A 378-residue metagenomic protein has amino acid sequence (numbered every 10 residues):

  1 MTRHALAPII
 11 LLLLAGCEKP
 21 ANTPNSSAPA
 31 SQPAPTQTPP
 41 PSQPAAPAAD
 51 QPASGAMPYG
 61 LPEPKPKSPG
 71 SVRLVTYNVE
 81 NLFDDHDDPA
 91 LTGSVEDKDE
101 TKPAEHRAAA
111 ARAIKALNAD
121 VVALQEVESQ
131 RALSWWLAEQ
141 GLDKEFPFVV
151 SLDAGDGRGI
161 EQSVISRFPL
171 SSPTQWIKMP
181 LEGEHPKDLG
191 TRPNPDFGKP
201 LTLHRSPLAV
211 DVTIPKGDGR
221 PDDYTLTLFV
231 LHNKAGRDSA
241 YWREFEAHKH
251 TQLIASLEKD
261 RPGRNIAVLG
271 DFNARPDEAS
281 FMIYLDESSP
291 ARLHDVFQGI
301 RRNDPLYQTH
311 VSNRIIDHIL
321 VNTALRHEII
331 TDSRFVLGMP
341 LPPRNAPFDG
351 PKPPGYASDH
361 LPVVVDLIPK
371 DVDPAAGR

Functional and structural regions predicted by a protein language model:
L13-G16: C-terminal motif of bacterial Sec signal peptides marking the signal peptidase cleavage site
E18-D143, V150-E161, F348-D349, K370-R378: N-terminal, active-site-proximal structural segment of metallo-dependent hydrolase catalytic domains
E18-K19, N25-P64, I254-I266, A274-R378: Metal-dependent phosphoester-hydrolase catalytic domains
P66-L74, F83, P195-G198, T202-K234 (+1 more regions): Beta-strand-turn-beta hairpins that frame and shape the catalytic cleft of phosphate-ester-processing enzymes
L74-V79, A110-S134, L228, H250-I283 (+3 more regions): Active-site beta-strand/loop signature of hydrolases that rely on acidic residues for catalysis
V79-F83, V127-R131, A154-R158, P169-S171 (+6 more regions): Solvent-exposed loop/turn segments at secondary-structure junctions within structured extracellular/periplasmic domains
E128-A132, W136-D223: Structured beta-strand-rich core segments of catalytic domains in phosphoester-bond hydrolases
L208-G217, D223-V296: Extracytoplasmic, non-cytosolic globular domains
